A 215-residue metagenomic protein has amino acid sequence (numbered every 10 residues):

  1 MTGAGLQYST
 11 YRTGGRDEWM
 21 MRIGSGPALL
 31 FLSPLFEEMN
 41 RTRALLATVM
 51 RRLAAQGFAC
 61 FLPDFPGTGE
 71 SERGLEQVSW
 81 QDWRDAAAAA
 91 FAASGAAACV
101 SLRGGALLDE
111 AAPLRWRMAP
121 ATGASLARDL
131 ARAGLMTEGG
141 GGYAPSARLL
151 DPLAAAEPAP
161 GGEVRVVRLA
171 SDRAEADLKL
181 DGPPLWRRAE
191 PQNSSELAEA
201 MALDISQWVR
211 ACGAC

Functional and structural regions predicted by a protein language model:
M1-P27, E190-E199: N-terminal cap/lid segment of alpha/beta-hydrolase-fold proteins
T13-D17, M21-D64: Short, surface-exposed "cap/lid" segments of acyl-processing enzymes
L45, R73-A97: Alpha/beta-hydrolase active-site loop
P63, V100-G104, M118-P120: Short His-Asn-centered micro-motif
A97-A112: Glycine-rich nucleophile elbow surrounding the catalytic serine of serine-hydrolase chemistry
E110-C215: The alpha/beta-hydrolase serine catalytic core
